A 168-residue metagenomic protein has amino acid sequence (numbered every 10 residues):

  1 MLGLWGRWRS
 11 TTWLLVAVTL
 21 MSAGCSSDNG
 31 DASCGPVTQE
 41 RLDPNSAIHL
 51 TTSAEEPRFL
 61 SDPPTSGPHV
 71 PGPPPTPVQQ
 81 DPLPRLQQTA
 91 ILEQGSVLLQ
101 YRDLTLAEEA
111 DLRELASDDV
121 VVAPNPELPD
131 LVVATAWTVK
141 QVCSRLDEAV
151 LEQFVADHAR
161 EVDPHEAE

Functional and structural regions predicted by a protein language model:
M1-L14: Bacterial N-terminal signal peptides that target proteins for export
L15-T19: Alpha-helical transmembrane segments
L20-G24: C-terminal motif of bacterial Sec signal peptides marking the signal peptidase cleavage site
S26-C34: Bacterial lipoprotein signal-peptidase II cleavage site
T38-T89: N-terminal secretory signal peptides
Q80-L115: Mid-length scaffold segments of soluble, non-membrane domains
S117-E168: Helix-rich interaction surfaces within compact, conserved domain-sized segments that mediate assembly or partner
